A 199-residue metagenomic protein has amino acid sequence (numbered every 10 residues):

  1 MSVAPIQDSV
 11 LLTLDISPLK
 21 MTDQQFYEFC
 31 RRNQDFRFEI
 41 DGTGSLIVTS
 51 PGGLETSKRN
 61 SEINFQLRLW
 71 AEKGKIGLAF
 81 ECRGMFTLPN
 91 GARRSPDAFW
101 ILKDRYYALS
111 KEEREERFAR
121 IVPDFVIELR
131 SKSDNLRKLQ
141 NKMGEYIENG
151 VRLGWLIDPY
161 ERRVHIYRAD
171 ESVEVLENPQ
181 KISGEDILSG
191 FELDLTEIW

Functional and structural regions predicted by a protein language model:
M1-W199: Gly/Pro/Ser/Thr-rich low-complexity, intrinsically disordered segments predominantly at protein N-termini
